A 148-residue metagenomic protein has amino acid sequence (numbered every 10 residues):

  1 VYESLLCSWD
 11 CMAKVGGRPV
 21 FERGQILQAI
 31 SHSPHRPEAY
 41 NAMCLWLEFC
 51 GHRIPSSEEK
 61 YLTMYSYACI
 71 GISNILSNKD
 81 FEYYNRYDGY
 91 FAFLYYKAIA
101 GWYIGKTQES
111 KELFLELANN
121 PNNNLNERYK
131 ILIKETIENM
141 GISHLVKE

Functional and structural regions predicted by a protein language model:
V1-E3, P37-E38, F91, L125: Helix-start (N-cap) detector for alpha-helical repeat units in TPR-like alpha-solenoids, especially tetratricopeptide
L5-C7, A42-L45, F49, F93-I99 (+2 more regions): "A position-specific structural signal for the A-helix of alpha-solenoid helical repeats
V15-G16, C50, E58, I104: Structural motif corresponding to the intra-repeat A-B loop/turn of tetratricopeptide repeats
R18, H35, E82-G89, Y129-L132: Structural signature of alpha-solenoid helical repeat junctions
L27-S31, S66, I70-S73, N119: Conserved structural position within tetratricopeptide repeats
P34-H35, L76, N122-N124: Short coil turns that delineate tetratricopeptide repeat
